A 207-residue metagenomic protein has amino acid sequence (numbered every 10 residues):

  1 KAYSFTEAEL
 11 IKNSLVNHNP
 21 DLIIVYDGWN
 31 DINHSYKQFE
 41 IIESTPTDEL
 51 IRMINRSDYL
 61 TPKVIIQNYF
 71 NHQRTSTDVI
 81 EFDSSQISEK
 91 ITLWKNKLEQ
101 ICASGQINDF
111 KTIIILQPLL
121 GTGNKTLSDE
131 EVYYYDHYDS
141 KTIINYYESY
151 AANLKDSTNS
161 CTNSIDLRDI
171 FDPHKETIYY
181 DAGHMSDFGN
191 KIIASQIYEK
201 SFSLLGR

Functional and structural regions predicted by a protein language model:
K1, S84, F171, A182: Catalytic domains that recognize anionic headgroups
K1-V25: Membrane-embedded segments
F5, E9-N13, T92, N96-E99 (+6 more regions): Solvent-exposed, polar/charged alpha-helical surfaces in well-ordered, non-transmembrane soluble domains, broadly
L15-H18, D27, C102-G105, D109 (+3 more regions): Sec/Tat-exported extracytoplasmic proteins
L22-Y26, I113-L116, I165-D166: Structural recognition of the beta-strand scaffold that forms the well-ordered cores of secreted hydrolase catalytic
G28-K155, D172-E176: Serine-dependent acyl-ester chemistry module
W94, L154, T158-N163, I178-R207: Histidine-centered active-site loop/cap adjacent to the catalytic His in serine esterases/O-acetyl transfer systems
N163-K175: Active-site-adjacent bridging/hinge elements
